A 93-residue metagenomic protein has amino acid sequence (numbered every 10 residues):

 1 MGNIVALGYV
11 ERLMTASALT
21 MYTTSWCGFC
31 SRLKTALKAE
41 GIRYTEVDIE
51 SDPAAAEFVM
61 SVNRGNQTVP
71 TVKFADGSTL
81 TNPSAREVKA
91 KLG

Functional and structural regions predicted by a protein language model:
M1-L13: N-terminal amphipathic/basic-hydrophobic helices that include classical n-h-c signal peptides and signal-anchor
V10-I42: Local sequence-structure signature of Cys/Sec-based thiol-disulfide redox active-site neighborhoods
G28, A54, Q67: Short alpha-helical
R43-A56: Thiol-based oxidoreductase modules, predominantly thioredoxin-like and allied folds used for disulfide exchange
V59-N63, A90-L92: Short amphipathic alpha-helix with an adjacent loop that forms part of the alpha/beta core around
N63-K73: Structural micro-motif
F74-G93: Non-catalytic, surface beta->alpha helical segment in thiol-disulfide oxidoreductase systems
